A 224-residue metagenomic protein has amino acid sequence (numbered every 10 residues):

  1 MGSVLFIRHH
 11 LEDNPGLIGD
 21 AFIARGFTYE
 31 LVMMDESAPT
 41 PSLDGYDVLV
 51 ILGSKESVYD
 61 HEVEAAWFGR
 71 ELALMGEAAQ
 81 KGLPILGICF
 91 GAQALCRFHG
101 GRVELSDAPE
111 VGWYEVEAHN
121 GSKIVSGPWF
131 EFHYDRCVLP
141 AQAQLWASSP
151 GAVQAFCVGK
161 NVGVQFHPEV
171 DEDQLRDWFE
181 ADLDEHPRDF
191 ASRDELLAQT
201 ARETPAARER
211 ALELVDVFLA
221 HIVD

Functional and structural regions predicted by a protein language model:
M1-L5: Extreme N-terminal starter segment of soluble prokaryotic enzymes
F6, E104, A118-D224: Amide-donor transfer/coupling interface in amidating biosynthetic enzymes
I7-H9, M34, F90: Cofactor-binding loop segments of dinucleotide-utilizing enzymes, especially the Rossmann-like FAD- and NAD(P)+-binding
E12-L17: Short N-terminal binding/cap micro-motifs at the start of the first secondary-structure element
I23-L86: Flexible gly/pro-rich beta->alpha loop and the following alpha-helix that scaffold active-site loops
E77-R102: Catalytic nucleophile loop
V103-E110: Short, electropositive alpha-helical surface patch
